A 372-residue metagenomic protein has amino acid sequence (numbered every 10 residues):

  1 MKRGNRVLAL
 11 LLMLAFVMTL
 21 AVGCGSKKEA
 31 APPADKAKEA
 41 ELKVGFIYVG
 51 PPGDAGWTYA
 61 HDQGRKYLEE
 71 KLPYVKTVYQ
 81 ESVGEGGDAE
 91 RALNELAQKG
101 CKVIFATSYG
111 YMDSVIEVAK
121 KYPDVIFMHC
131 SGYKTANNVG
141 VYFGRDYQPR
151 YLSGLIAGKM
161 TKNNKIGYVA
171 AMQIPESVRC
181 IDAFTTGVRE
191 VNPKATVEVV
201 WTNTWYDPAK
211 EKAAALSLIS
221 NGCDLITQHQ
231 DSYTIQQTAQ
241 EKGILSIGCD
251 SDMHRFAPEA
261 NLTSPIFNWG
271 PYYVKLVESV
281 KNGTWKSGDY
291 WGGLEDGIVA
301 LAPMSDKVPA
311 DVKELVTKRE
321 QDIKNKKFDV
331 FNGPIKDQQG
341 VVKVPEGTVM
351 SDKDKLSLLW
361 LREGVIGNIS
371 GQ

Functional and structural regions predicted by a protein language model:
M1-L11: Bacterial N-terminal signal peptides that target proteins for export
A9, G25-K28: Intrinsic disorder/low-complexity signal
T19-G23: C-terminal motif of bacterial Sec signal peptides marking the signal peptidase cleavage site
K27-Q372: A residue-level marker of the well-folded mature domains of exported/periplasmic proteins
